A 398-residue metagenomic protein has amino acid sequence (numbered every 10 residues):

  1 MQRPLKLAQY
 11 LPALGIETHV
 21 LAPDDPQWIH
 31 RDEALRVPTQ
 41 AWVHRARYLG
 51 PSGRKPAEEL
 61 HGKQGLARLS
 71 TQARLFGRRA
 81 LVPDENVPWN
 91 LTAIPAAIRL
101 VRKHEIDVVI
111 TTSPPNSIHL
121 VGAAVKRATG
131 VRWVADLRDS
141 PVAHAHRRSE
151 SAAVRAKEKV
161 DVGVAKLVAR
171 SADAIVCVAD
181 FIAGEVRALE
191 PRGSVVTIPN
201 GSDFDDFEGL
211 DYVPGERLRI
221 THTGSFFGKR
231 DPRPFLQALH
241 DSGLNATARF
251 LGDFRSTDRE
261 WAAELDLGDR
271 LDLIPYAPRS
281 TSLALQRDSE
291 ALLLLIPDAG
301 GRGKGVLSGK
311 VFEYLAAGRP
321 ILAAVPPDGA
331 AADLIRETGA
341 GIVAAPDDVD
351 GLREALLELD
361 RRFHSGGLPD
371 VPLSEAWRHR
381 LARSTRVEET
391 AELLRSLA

Functional and structural regions predicted by a protein language model:
M1-P51, A174, V195, S242 (+1 more regions): N-terminal subdomain of nucleotide-sugar transferases
K6-L7, L91, I98, S117-L120 (+3 more regions): Membrane-proximal helix-turn-helix segments that form the acceptor-binding/catalytic region of lipid-linked
V20-T92: A conserved catalytic-core segment of Leloir-type glycosyltransferases
D173, Q286-K304, R319: Acidic donor-binding loop of glycosyltransferase active sites
F181, I198-G201: Carbohydrate-associated surface elements
S202, V213-R230, L236, R386: Conserved donor-binding/catalytic core segment of Leloir-type glycosyltransferases
R217, T257-A284: Nucleotide-activated donor-binding/catalytic signature segment of Leloir-type glycosyltransferases, i.e., the conserved
P346-D347, G351, H364-R395: A charged, aromatic-enriched C-terminal amphipathic alpha-helix characteristic of glycosyltransferases across folds
